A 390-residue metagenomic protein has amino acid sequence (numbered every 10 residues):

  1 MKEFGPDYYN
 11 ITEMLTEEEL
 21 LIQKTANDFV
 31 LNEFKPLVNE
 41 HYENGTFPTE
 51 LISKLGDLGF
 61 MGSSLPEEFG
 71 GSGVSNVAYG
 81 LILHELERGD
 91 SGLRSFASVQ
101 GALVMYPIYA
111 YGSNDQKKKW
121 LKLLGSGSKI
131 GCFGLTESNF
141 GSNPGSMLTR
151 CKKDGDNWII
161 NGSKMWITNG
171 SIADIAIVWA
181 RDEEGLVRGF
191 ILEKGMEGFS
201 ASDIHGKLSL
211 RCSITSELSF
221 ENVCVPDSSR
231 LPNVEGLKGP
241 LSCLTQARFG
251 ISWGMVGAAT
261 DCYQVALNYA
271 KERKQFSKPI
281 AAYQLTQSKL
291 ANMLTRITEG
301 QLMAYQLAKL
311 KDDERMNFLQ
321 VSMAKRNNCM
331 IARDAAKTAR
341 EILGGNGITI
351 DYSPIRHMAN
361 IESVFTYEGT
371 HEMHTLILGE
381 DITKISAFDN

Functional and structural regions predicted by a protein language model:
M1-V99, Y111-Q116, L123-S128, N143-P144 (+3 more regions): Alpha-helical interface subdomain recognition
G59, L83-E87, A180-D182, L192-E197 (+1 more regions): Short Ser/Thr-interspersed hydrophobic loop/turn segments at strand-loop and sheet-helix junctions that line or gate
V74-S75, N143-G145, N169-A173, R211-S213 (+1 more regions): Short glycine/proline-enriched turns and hinge-like loops at secondary-structure junctions
L124, N139-S142, W166-N169, R181 (+1 more regions): Short Gly/Pro-enriched turn/cap motifs at secondary-structure boundaries
G127-L135: A short, Trp-centered hydrophobic/proline-enriched beta-strand micro-motif
S146, G195-P226: Flexible, small-/acidic-enriched active-site or ligand-binding loops
L148, D156-N157, N161-A201: A short core secondary-structure module
S216-S242: A short, charged helix-loop
